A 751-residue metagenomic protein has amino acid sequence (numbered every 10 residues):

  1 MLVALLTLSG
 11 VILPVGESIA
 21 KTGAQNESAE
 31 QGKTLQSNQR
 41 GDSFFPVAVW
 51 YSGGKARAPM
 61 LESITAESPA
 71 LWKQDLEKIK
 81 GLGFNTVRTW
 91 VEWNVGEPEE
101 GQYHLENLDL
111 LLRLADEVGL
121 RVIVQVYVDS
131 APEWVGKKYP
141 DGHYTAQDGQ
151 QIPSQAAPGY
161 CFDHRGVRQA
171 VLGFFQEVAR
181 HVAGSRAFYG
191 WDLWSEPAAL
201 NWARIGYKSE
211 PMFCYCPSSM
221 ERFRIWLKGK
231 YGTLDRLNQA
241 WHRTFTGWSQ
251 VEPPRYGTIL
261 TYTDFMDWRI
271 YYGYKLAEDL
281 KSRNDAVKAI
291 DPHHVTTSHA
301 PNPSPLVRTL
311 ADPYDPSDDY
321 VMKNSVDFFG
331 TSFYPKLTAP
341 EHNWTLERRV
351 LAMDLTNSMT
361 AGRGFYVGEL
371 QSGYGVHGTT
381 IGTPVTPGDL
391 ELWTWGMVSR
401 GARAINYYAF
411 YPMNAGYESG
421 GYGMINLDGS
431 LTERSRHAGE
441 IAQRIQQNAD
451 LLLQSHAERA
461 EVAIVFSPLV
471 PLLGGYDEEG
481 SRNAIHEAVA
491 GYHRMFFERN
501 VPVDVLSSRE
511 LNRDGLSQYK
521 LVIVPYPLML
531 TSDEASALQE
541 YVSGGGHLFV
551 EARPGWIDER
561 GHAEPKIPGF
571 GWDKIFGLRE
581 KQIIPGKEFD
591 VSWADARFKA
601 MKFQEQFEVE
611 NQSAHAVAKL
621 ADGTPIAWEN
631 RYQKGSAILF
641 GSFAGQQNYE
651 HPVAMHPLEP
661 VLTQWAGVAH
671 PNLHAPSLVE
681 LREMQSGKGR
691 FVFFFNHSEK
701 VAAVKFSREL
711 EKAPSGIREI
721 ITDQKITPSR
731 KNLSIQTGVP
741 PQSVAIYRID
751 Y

Functional and structural regions predicted by a protein language model:
M1-V11: Bacterial N-terminal signal peptides
I19-T86, P98, R113-E117, L451-S455: N-terminal carbohydrate-binding accessory modules
K55-P69, W90-E106, P153-L172, M212-F213 (+8 more regions): The substrate-binding groove and active-site-proximal loops of carbohydrate-active enzymes, especially glycoside
S63-I79, L172-E177, R308-M322, T386-T394 (+1 more regions): Short, acidic/polar
L71-G149, Q176-A179, A277-D291, V295 (+1 more regions): Aromatic-lined substrate-binding rim segments of carbohydrate-active enzymes
Q147-R349, L355: Polysaccharide-binding and catalytic clefts of secreted carbohydrate-active enzymes
T297-R494, Q582-K587, S592-F603, V617-A621 (+4 more regions): Hydrophobic targeting/anchoring helices
Y526-Y751: A conserved amphipathic helix/loop scaffold that creates a polar/acidic microenvironment used either to coordinate
